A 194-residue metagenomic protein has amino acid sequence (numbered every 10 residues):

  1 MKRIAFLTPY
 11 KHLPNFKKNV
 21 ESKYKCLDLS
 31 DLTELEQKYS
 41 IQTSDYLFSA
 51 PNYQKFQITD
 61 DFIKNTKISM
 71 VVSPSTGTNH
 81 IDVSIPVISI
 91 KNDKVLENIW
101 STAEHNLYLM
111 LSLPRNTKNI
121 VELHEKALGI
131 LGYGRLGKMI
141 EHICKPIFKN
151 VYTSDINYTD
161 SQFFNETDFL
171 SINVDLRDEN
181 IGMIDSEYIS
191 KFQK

Functional and structural regions predicted by a protein language model:
M1, H124-A127, K194: Phosphate-coordination loops involved in phosphoryl transfer and adenosine-cofactor binding
M1-Y46, N150: N-terminal glycine-/charge-rich "phosphate-binding" loop or analogous flexible N-terminal tail
S40-Y46, T66-S69, N165-L170, Q193-K194: Short acidic/histidine-rich motifs immediately flanking catalytic phosphotransfer sites in two-component signaling
D45-K118: Phosphate/diphosphate ligand-binding glycine-rich loop within oxidoreductases
K55-F62, I156-K194: Rossmann-like adenosine-cofactor binding region
L113-I140: Glycine-rich NAD(P)-binding loop of Rossmann-like domains
I143-C144, F192: Aromatic pocket-lining residues of Rossmann-like dinucleotide-binding sites
P146-D160: NAD(P)-binding Rossmann-fold cofactor-contacting core
